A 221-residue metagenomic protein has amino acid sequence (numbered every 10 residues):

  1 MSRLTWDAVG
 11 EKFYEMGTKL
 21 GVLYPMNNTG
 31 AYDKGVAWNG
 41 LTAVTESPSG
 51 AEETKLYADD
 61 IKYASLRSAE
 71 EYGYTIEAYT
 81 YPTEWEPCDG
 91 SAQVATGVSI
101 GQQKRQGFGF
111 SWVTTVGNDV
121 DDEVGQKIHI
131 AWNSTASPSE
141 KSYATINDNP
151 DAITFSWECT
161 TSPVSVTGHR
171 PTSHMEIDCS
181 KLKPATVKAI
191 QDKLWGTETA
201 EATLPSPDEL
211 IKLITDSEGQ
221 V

Functional and structural regions predicted by a protein language model:
M1-E46: Polar/acidic, low-complexity leader/linker segments enriched in S/T/G and N/D
S2-V9, Y24-T29, A78, P87-V94 (+2 more regions): Short, charge-rich amphipathic segments
T42-E46, K62-A64, T135-A144: Short amphipathic beta-strand and strand-loop transition segments with alternating hydrophobic
E46-P48, E53, Y57-W85, N149-P163: Oligomerization/assembly interface segments of phage tail-like spikes and tubes
K62-S137: Structured, beta-strand-rich domain cores that present glycine/charged loop surfaces used to bind extended ligands
P138-V221: Mixed-charge, glycine-accented linear interaction segment located at domain edges/termini
